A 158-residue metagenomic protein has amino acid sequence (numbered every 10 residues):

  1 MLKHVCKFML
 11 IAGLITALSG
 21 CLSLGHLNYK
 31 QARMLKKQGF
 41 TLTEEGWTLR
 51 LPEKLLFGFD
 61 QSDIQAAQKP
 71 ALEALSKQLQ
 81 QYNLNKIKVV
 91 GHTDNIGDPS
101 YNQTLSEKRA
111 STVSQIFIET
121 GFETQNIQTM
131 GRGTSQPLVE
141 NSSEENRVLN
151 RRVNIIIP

Functional and structural regions predicted by a protein language model:
M1-W47, D63, P70: N-terminal targeting leaders that direct proteins to extracytoplasmic destinations
T16, L35, Y82, F122-T124 (+1 more regions): Short, well-ordered coil/turn elements that cap or connect secondary structure elements
S19, K77, S114-Q115: Core alpha-helical elements of the protein kinase catalytic domain, predominantly the helix directly N-terminal
M34-K36, T41-L42, L56-V90, I118 (+1 more regions): Periplasmic peptidoglycan-binding/anchoring modules of Gram-negative envelope and division proteins
W47, N85-I87, I127, V153: Conserved beta-strand core positions
L49-L55: Early exported N-terminus immediately downstream of N-terminal targeting peptides
H92-P158: Periplasmic OmpA-like peptidoglycan-binding domain that tethers envelope proteins to the cell wall
